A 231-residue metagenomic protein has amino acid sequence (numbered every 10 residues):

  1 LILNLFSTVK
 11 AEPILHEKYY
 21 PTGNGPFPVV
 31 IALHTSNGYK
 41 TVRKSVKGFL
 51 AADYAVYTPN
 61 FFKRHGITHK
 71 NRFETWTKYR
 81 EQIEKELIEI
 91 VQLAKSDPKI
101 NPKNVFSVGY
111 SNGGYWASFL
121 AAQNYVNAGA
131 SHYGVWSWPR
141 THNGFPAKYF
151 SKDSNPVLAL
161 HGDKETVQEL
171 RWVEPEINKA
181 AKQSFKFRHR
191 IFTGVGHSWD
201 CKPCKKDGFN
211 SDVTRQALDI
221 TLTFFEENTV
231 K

Functional and structural regions predicted by a protein language model:
P26-T35: Short beta-strand element of the alpha/beta-hydrolase
T41, F62-E81, S198-C204: Cap/lid segment of the alpha/beta-hydrolase catalytic domain
T41-P59: Short amphipathic alpha-helix adjacent to the substrate-entry channel of hydrolases
W76-D97: Alpha/beta-hydrolase active-site loop
K99-Y110: Alpha/beta-hydrolase fold nucleophile elbow
G109-G113, A117: Gly/Ala-rich beta-loop-alpha elbow adjacent to hydrolase catalytic centers
A128, G134-I191: The feature captures the conserved acid-bearing segment of alpha/beta-hydrolase catalytic domains
S184-K231: C-terminal catalytic histidine-bearing segment of alpha/beta-hydrolase fold enzymes
